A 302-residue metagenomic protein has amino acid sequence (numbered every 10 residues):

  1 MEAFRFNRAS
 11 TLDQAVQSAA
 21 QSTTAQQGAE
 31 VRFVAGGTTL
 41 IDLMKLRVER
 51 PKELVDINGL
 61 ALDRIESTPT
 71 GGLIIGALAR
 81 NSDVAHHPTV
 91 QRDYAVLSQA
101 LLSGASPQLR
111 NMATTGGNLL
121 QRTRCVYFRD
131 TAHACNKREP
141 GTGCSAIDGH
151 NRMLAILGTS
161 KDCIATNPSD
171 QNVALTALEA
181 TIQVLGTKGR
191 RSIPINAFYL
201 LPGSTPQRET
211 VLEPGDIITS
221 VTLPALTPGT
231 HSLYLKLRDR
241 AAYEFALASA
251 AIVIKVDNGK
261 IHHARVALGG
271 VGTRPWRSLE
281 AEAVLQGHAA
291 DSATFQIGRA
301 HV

Functional and structural regions predicted by a protein language model:
M1-H301: C-terminal structural segment of proteins
